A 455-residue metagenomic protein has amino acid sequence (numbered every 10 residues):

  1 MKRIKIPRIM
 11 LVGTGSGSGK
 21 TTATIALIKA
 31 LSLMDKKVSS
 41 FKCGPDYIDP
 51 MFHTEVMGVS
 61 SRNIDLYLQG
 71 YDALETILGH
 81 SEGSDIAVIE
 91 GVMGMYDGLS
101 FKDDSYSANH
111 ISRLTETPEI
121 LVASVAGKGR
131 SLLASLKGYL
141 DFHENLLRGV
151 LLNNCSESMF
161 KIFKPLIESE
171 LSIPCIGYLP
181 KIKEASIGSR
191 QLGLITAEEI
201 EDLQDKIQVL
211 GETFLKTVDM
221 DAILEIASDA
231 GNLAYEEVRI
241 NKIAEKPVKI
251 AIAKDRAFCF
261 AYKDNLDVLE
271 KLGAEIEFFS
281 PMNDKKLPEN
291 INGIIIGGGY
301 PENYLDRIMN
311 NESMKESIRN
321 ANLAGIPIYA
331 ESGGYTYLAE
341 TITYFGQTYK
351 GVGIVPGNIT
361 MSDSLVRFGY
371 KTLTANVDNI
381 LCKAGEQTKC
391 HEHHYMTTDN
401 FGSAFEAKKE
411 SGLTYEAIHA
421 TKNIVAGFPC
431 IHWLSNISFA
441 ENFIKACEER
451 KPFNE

Functional and structural regions predicted by a protein language model:
K2-T22, I28-T115, A123-L146, E157-K161: ATP-dependent carboxylate-amine ligase catalytic core
K5-P7, I243-K249: A short, charged/proline- and glycine-enriched loop that marks the coil->beta-strand transition at the N-terminal
M10, V88-E90, I120, L151 (+3 more regions): Structural motif
K42, C175-K183, E275-N283: Beta-strand->loop->alpha-helix junctions that form or flank phosphate-binding loops in nucleotide-handling enzymes
S112, K216, A244-K246, F258-V268 (+3 more regions): C-terminal and late-domain segments of enzyme folds
G129-K242: Internal gly/pro-rich beta-alpha loop/helix module that stabilizes soluble enzyme cofactors or their anionic handles
K246-A321: Phosphate-binding active sites in nucleotide-utilizing proteins
P301-N379: Cysteine-nucleophile active-site neighborhood
